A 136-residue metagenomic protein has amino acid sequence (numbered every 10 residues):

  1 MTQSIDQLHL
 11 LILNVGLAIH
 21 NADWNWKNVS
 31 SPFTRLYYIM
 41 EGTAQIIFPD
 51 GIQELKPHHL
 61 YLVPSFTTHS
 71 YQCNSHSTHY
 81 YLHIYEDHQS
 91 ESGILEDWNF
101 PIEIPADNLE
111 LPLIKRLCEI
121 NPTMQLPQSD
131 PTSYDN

Functional and structural regions predicted by a protein language model:
M1-K56, C73, F100-P101, L111: Generic protein-terminus/edge-of-domain signal
M1-N14, Y61, T67-N136: A hydrophobic/aromatic-rich effector-binding and dimerization subdomain of bacterial HTH-type transcriptional regulators
Y37-Y38, Q45, H59-L62, Y80-H83: Short, conserved beta-strand segments within well-ordered enzyme catalytic domains that often line or immediately flank
